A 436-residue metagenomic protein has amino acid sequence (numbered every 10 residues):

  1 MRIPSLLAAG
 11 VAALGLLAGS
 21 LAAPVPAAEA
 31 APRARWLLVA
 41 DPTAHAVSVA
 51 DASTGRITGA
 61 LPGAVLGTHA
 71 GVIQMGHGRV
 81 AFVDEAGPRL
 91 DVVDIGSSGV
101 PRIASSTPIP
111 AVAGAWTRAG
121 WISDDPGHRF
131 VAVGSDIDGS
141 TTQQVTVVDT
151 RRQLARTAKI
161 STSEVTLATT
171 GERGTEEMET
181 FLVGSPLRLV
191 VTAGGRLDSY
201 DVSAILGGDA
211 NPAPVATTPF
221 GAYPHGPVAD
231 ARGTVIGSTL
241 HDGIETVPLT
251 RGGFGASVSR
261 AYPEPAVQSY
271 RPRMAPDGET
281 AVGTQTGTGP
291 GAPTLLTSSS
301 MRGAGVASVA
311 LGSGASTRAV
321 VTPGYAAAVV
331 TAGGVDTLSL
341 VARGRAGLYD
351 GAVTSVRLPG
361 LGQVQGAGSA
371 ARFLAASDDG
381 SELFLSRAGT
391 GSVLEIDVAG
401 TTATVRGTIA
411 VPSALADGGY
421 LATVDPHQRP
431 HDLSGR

Functional and structural regions predicted by a protein language model:
M1-A30: Secretory targeting and sorting signals
E29-G59, G78: An edge-strand/N-cap motif at the start of beta-rich repeat modules
R33-D41, G78-E85, G127-D138, T180 (+5 more regions): Short beta-strand elements that form the blades of beta-propeller/WD-repeat-like and other beta-sheet-rich scaffold
A44-A46, A86-R89, D136-T141, R196-L197 (+4 more regions): Short glycine/acidic-enriched loop and turn motifs that connect beta-strands
R56-G63, G99-V112, L154-G171, L206-T218 (+4 more regions): A short beta-strand motif characteristic of beta-propeller blades
V65-G78, A111-P126, T162-G184, T217-A231 (+4 more regions): Repeated scaffold domains used in trafficking and secretory/extracellular systems, primarily beta-propellers
V93-V100, V147-R156, Y200-D209, V247-F254 (+3 more regions): Short loop/turn segments immediately following beta-strands, especially the blade-tip and inter-blade linker loops
D138-S269, R273-A275, L295: Solenoidal tandem-repeat scaffolds enriched in leucines and small polar residues
